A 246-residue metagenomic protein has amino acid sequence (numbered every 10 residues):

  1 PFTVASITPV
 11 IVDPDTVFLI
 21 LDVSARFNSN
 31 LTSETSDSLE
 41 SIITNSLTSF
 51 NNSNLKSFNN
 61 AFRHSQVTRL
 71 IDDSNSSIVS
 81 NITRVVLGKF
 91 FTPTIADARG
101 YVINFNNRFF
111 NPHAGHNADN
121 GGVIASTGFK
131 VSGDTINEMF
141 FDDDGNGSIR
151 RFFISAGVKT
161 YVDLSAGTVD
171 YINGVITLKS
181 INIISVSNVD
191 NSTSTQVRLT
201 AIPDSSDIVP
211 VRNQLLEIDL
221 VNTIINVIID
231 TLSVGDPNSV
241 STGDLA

Functional and structural regions predicted by a protein language model:
P1-N54: Carbohydrate-recognition loop of C-type lectin domains
I11-V12, D37-T127: An aromatic-glycine-centered, glycine-rich loop/turn in mixed alpha/beta architecture
V17-L21, N81, R99, I172 (+1 more regions): Residues at beta-strand starts and edge strands
V23-S29, F105-N107, A201-P203: Flexible glycine-/small-residue-rich
S29-E34, N54, D73, S77-V79 (+3 more regions): Short beta-strands and strand-coil junctions in structured, solvent-facing domains, enriched
H116-Y161: Structural flexibility/helix-modulation signal
N146-I149, I154-A246: Surface-exposed interaction regions enriched in Ser/Thr/Asp/Glu that occur as long low-complexity tracts or repetitive
